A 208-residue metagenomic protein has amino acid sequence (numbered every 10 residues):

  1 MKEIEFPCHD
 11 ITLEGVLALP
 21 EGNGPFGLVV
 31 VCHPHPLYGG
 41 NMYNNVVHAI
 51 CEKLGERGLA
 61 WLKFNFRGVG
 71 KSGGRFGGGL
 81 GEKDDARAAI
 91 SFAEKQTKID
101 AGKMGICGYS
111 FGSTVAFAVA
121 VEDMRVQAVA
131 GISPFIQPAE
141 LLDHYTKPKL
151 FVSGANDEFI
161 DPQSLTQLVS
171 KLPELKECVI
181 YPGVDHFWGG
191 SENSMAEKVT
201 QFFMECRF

Functional and structural regions predicted by a protein language model:
M1-G24: N-terminal cap/lid segment of alpha/beta-hydrolase-fold proteins
G22-W61: Short, surface-exposed "cap/lid" segments of acyl-processing enzymes
G77-T97: Alpha/beta-hydrolase active-site loop
K98-Y109: Alpha/beta-hydrolase fold nucleophile elbow
G108-A116: Gly/Ala-rich beta-loop-alpha elbow adjacent to hydrolase catalytic centers
Y145, L150-S153, D157: Short beta-strand/loop motif that positions the catalytic acidic residue of the alpha/beta-hydrolase fold
N156-I160, H186-F187: Acidic catalytic loop of the alpha/beta-hydrolase fold
V184-A196: Catalytic histidine-centered segment of alpha/beta-hydrolase-like enzymes
